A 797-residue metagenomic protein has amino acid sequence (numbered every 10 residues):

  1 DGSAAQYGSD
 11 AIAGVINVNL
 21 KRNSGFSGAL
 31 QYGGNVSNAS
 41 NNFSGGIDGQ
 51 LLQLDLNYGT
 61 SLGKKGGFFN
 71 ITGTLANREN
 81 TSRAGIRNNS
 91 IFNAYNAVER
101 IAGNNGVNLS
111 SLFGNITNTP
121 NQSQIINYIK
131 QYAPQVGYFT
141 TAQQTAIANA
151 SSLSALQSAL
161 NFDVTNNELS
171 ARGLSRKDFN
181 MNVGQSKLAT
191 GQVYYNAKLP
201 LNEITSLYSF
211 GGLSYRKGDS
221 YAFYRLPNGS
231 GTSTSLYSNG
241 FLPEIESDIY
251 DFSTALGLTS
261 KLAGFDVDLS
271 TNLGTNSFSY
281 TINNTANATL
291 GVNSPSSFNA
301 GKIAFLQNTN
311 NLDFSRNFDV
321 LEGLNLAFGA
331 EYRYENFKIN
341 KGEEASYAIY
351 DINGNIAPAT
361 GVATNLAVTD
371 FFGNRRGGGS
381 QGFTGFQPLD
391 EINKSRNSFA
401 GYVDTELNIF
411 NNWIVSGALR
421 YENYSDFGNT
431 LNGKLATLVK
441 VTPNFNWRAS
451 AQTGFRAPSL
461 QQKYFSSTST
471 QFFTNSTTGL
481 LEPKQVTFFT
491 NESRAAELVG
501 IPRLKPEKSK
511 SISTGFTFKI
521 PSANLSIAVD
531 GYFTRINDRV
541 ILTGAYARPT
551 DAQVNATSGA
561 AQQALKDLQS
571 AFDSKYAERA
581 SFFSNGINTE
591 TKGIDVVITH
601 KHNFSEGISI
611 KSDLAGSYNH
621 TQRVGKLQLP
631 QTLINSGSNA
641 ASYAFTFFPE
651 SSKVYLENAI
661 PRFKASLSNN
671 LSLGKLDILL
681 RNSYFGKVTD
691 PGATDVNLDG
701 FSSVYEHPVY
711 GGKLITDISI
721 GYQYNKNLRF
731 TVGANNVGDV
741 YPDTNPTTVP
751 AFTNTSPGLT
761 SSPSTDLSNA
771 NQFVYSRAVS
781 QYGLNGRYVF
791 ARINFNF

Functional and structural regions predicted by a protein language model:
D1-A29: A beta-strand signature from Gram-negative outer-membrane beta-barrel systems, especially the internal plug domain
R22-A29, G33, L156-S170, D178-F179 (+9 more regions): Surface-exposed extracellular loop regions of Gram-negative outer-membrane beta-barrel proteins
S24-F26, G66-F69, I204-L207, G264-V267 (+7 more regions): Repeated loop/turn-to-beta-strand initiation elements of outer-membrane beta-barrel proteins
T190, F386-N397, A457-A528, R535 (+6 more regions): Outer-membrane beta-barrel signature, preferentially recognizing the C-terminal barrel domain of Gram-negative
S235-Y237, F241-L256, K261, L273-T275 (+3 more regions): Outer-membrane beta-barrel transmembrane domain signature of Gram-negative proteins, especially the mid-to-C-terminal
T275-S279, N284, N336-K338, E391-I392 (+6 more regions): Surface-exposed extracellular loop regions of Gram-negative outer-membrane beta-barrel proteins, predominantly
F328, G531-T694: Gram-negative outer-membrane beta-barrel transporters
I536-N537, H620-R623, S683-V696, G721-F797: C-terminal beta-signal and adjacent terminal beta-strands/loops of Gram-negative outer-membrane beta-barrel proteins
